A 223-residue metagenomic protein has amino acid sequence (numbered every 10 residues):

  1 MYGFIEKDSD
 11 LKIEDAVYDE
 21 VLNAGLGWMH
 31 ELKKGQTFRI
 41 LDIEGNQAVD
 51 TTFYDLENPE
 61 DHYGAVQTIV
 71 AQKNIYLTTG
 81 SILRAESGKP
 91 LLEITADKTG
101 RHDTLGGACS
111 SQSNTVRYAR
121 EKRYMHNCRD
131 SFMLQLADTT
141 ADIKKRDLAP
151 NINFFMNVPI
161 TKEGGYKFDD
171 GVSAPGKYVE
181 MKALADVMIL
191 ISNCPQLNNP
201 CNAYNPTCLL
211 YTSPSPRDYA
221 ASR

Functional and structural regions predicted by a protein language model:
Y2-I75, R223: Solvent-exposed, flexible loop/coil segments flanking beta-strands in beta-rich domains
W28, K167-M181: Beta-sandwich interaction modules
K34-I40, M181-N193: Noncatalytic modules at the cell exterior or secretory-pathway interfaces, chiefly beta-strand-rich lectin/adhesion
G45, Q196-L197: Conserved beta-strand elements of beta-rich interaction domains across eukaryotes, especially beta-propellers
D50, P200-T207: Edge beta-strands of jelly-roll/beta-sandwich modules across compartments, strongly enriched in secreted/luminal
D50-T52, G88, G106, A185: Extracytoplasmic copper-binding redox domains, predominantly the cupredoxin/blue-copper superfamily
I69-F154: Low-complexity, serine/threonine/proline-enriched polar segments
Y211-P216: Conserved small/polar residues in nucleotide/adenosyl-binding loops
